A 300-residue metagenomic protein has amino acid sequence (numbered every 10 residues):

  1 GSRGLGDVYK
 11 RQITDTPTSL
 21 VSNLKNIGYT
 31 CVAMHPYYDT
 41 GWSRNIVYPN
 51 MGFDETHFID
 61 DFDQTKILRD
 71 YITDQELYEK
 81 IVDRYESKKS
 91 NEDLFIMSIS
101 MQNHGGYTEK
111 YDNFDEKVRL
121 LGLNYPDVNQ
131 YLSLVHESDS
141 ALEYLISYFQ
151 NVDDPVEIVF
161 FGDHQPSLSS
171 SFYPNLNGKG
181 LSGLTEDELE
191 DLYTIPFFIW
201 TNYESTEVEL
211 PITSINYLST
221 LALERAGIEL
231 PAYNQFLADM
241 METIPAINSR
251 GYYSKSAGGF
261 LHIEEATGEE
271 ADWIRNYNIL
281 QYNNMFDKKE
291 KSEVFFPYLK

Functional and structural regions predicted by a protein language model:
S2-K300: Solvent-exposed soluble domains appended to multi-pass membrane proteins
